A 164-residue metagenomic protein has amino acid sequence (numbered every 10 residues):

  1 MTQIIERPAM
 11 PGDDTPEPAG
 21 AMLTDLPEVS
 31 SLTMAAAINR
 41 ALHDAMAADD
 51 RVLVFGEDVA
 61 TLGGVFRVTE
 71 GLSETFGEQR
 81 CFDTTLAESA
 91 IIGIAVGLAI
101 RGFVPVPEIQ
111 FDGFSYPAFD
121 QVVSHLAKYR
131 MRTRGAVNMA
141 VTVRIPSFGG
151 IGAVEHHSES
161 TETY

Functional and structural regions predicted by a protein language model:
T2-Y164: Thiamine diphosphate
